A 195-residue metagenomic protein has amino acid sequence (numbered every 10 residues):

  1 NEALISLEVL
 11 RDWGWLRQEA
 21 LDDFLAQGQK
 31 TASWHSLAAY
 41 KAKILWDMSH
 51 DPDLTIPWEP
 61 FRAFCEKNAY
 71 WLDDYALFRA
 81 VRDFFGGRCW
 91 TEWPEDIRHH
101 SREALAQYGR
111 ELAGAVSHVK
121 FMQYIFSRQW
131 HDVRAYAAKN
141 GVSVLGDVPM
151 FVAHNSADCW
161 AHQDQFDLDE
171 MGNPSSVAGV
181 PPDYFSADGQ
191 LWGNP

Functional and structural regions predicted by a protein language model:
N1-S127, V152-P195: Alpha-amylase-like alpha-glycosidases and glucanotransferases acting on alpha-linked glucans and related
V119, Q123-F151: Conserved, well-ordered alpha-helix/loop/beta-strand core segments that scaffold catalytic motifs
